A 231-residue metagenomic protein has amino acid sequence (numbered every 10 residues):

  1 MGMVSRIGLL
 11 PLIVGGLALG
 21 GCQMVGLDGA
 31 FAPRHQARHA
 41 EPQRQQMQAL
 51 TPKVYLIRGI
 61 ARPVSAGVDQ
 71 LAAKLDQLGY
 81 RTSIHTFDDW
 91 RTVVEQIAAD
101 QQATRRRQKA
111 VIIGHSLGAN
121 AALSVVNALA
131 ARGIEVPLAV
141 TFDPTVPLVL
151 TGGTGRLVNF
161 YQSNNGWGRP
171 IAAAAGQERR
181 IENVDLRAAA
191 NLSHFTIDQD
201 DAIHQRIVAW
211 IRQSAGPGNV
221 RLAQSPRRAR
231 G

Functional and structural regions predicted by a protein language model:
M1-P11: Bacterial N-terminal signal peptides that target proteins for export
L10-G20: Bacterial N-terminal signal peptides
G21-G26: Bacterial signal peptide processing site
D28-H35, H39-Q108, A189: Active-site catalytic motif of lipid deacylating hydrolases and related acyltransferases
V68-Q70, G153-G231: Lipolytic serine-hydrolase domain surface
T82, I97-A175: Serine-dependent carboxylesterase/thioesterase catalytic core of lipase-like alpha/beta-hydrolase/SGNH enzymes
T86-Q96, H115-L117, Q224-R228: Acidic helix-start/capping segments at beta-turn-to-alpha-helix junctions
